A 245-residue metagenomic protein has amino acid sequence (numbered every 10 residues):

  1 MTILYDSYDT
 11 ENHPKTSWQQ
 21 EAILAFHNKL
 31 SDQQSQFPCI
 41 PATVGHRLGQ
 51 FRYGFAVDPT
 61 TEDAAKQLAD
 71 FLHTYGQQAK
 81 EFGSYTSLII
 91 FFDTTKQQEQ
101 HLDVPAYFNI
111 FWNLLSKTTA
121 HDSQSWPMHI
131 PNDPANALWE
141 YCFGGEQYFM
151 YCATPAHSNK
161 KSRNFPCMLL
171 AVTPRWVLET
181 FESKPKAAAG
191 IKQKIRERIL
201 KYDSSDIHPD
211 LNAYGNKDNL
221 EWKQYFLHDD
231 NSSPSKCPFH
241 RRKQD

Functional and structural regions predicted by a protein language model:
M1-G83, I89, A106-S125, E182-D245: Non-catalytic accessory regions used for complex assembly or targeting
S84-Q98: Short glycine-rich, basic-tinged beta-strand/loop micro-motifs
D93, G144, Y151-A153, T173-R175 (+1 more regions): Structured loops at beta-to-helix junctions and adjacent beta-edge loops in soluble globular domains
T95-Q100, A156-S158: Short acidic, S/G/P-rich loop/turn micro-motifs used as interaction or catalytic elements
D103-F111, R163-M168: "Short basic amphipathic alpha-helical interaction patches in structured regions
H129-M168: Aromatic/basic-lined ligand-recognition segments that form π-stacking hydrophobic pockets flanked by Lys/Arg to engage
N132, N136, L169-S183, L227-K236: Short secondary-structure transition/capping segments
T154-R196: Compact mixed alphabeta submodule
